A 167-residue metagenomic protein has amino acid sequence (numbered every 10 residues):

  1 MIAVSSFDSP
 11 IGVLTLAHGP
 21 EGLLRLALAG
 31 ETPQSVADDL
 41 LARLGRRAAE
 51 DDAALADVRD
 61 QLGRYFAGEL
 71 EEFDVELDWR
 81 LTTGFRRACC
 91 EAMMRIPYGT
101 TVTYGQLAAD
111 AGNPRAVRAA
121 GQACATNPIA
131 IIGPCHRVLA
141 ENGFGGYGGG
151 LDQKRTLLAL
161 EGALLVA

Functional and structural regions predicted by a protein language model:
M1-P114, L164-A167: Basic nucleic-acid-binding alpha-helical/helix-turn surface characteristic of O6-alkylguanine DNA
V75-L77, A120, F144-Y147: Short clusters of hydrophobic/aromatic residues that line enzyme substrate/ligand-binding pockets
R115-I129: Regulatory, non-catalytic segments
I131-V138: Short Lys/Arg-enriched helix C-cap and helix-to-coil transition segments that create basic nucleic-acid-contact patches
E141-A167: …primarily DNA-binding HTH/wHTH and HhH modules…
